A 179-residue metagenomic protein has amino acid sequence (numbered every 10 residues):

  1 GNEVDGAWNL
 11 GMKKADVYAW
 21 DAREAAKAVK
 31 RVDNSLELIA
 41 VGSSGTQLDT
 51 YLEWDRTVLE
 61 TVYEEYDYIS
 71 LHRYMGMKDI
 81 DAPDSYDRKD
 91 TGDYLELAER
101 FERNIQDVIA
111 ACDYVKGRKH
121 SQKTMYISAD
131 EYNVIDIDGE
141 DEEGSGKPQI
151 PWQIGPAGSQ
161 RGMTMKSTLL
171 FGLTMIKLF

Functional and structural regions predicted by a protein language model:
G1-V4: Hydrophobic or amphipathic alpha-helical targeting/insertion segments
W8-L10, K14-Y126, Y132-F179: Non-catalytic scaffold segments within catalytic domains of secreted glycoside hydrolases
